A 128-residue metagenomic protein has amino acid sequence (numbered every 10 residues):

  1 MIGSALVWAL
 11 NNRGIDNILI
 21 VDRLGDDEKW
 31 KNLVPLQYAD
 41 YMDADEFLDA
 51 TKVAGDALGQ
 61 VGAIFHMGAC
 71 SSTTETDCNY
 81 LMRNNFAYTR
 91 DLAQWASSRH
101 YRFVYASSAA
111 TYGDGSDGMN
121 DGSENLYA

Functional and structural regions predicted by a protein language model:
M1, A109-T111: Catalytic nucleophile-elbow at a beta strand-turn-alpha helix junction centered on a G-D-S/GDSL motif, marking
M1-A63: N-terminal Rossmann/SDR dinucleotide-binding element
I15, S98-Y101: A short helix->loop->beta-strand "cap" motif at the edges of active sites that frequently abuts
V21, I64-G68, F103-A109: SDR active-site strand-loop-helix element
G25, S71-S72, Y88, A110: Alpha/beta-hydrolase active-site loop signature
A44-D45, A50-N84, G113: NAD(P)H-binding glycine-rich loop region in Rossmannoid oxidoreductase-like domains and their noncatalytic homologs
R83, A87-R90, S98, T111-A128: Catalytic helix-loop patch of NAD(P)-dependent Rossmann-fold dehydrogenases
A93: Conserved SAM-binding loop
